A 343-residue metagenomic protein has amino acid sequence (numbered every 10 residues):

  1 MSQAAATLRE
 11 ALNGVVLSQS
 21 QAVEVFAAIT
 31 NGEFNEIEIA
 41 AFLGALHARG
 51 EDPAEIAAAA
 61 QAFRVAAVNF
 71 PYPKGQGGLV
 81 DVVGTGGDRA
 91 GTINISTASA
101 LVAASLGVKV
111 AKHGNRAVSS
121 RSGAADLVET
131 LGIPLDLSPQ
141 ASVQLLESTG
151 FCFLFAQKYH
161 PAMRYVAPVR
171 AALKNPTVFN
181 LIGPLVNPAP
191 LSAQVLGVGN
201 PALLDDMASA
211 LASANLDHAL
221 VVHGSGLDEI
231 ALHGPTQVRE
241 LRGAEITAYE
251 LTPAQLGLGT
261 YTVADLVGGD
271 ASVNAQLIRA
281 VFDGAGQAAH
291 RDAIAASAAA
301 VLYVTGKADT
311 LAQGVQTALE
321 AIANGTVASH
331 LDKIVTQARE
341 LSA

Functional and structural regions predicted by a protein language model:
M1-Q3, R9-A57, V65-K74, A293: N-terminal glycine-rich anion-binding loops that anchor highly charged ligand groups
S2-G14, L79-T85, A111: N-terminal small/glycine-rich loop or linker at the start of catalytic domains across soluble metabolic enzymes
S2-Q3, T7-E10, L17, A62-V68 (+4 more regions): Glycine-rich anion-binding loops and their surrounding alpha/beta cores
L12, L43-H47, D81-G86, V301: Short glycine-rich or small-residue beta-strand-to-loop segments that form or flank ligand, phosphate, metal/Fe-S
A41, A98-V102, A293, S297-A300: Short amphipathic alpha-helical face segments that pack within enzyme cores and frequently flank/anchor catalytic
L43, I93-T149: A glycine-rich phosphate/pyrophosphate-binding beta-strand-loop-alpha-helix module
G50-G114: Active-site cofactor/substrate anionic-group-binding motifs, chiefly glycine- and Lys/Arg-rich phosphate-binding loops
G84-R89, G114-S120, Y159, S225-L227: Acidic, glycine-rich active-site loops and adjacent beta-strand->loop/helix elements that engage anionic groups
